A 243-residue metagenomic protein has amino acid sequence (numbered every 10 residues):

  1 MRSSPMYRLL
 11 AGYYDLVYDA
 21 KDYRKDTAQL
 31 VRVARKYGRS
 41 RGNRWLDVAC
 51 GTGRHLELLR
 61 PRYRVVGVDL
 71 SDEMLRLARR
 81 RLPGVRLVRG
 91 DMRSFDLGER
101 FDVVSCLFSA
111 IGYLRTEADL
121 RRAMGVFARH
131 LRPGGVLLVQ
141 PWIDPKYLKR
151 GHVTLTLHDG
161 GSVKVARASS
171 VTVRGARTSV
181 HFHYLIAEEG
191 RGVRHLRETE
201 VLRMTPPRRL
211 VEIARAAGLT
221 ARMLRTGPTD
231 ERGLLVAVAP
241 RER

Functional and structural regions predicted by a protein language model:
R24-R41: Conserved alpha-helix/loop element of class I SAM-dependent methyltransferases that forms part of the SAM/SAH-binding
R41-A49: Conserved class I S-adenosyl-L-methionine
L46, G53-S94: Class I SAM-dependent methyltransferase SAM/SAH-binding core
R93-V103: A short acidic, Gly/Pro-enriched loop at the edge of an enzyme's catalytic core that lines a small-molecule cofactor
D102-A118: A short SAM/SAH-binding and catalytic strip from SAM-dependent methyltransferases
R121-P133: A short glycine-rich, Lys/Arg-flanked "PGG" loop and its adjoining helix->strand segment in the class I
L138-R209: SAM-dependent methyltransferase
R203-R243: C-terminal lobe and adjacent flexible extensions of AdoMet/dcAdoMet transferase-like proteins
